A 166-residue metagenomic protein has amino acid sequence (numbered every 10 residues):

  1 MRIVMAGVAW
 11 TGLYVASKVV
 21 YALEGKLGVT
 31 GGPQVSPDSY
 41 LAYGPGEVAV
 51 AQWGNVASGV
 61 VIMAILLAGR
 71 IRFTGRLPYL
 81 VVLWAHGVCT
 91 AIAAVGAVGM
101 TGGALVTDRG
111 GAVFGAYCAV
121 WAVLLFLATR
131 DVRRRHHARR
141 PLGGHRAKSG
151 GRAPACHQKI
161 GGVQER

Functional and structural regions predicted by a protein language model:
M1-S17, R135-R139, R146: Cytosolic juxtamembrane helix and N-cap/initiation of the first transmembrane helix
M1-V8, A42-Q52, F73-L83, D108-G115: Membrane-water interface of alpha-helical transmembrane segments
V8, L77-A93, Q164-R166: Transmembrane alpha-helical segments of multi-pass membrane proteins
W10-W53: Hydrophobic transmembrane helix segments
L13-G25, V88-G103: C-terminal TM-helix exit segments that contain a strictly Trp-centered aromatic cap at the helix terminus
Q52-R70: Hydrophobic alpha-helical transmembrane segments
A64-V88, R135-R139: Loop-to-transmembrane helix junctions at the membrane interface
G96-C156: Alpha-helical transmembrane segments of multi-pass integral membrane proteins, characterized by long hydrophobic
